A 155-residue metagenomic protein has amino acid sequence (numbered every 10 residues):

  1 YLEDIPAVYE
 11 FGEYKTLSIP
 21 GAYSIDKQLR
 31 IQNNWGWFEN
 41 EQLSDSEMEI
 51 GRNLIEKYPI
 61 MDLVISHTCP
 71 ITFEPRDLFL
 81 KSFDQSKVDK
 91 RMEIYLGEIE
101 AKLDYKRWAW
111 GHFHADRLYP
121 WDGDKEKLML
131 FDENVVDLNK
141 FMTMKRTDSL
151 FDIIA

Functional and structural regions predicted by a protein language model:
Y1-G12: Metallo-beta-lactamase
D4-I5, I19, S66-H67, W110-H112: Short His-Asn-centered micro-motif
I5-A7, G21, E133-V135: Residues that form or immediately flank small-molecule/cofactor binding pockets and catalytic motifs
P6, G51-I55, M92-E100: Short amphipathic alpha-helical segments and helix-helix/interface helices
Y9, S24-K27, P70-P75, I99 (+1 more regions): Active-site environment of divalent metal-dependent phosphoester hydrolases
E10, K87, G97-K102, H114-A155: Binuclear metal-dependent phosphoesterase catalytic core
F11-K90: Active-site-proximal loop/helix segment associated with metal-binding centers of metalloenzymes
L17, R107-A109, M129: Hydrophobic/aromatic beta-strand patches that form the interior of the parallel beta-sheet core in alpha/beta enzyme
